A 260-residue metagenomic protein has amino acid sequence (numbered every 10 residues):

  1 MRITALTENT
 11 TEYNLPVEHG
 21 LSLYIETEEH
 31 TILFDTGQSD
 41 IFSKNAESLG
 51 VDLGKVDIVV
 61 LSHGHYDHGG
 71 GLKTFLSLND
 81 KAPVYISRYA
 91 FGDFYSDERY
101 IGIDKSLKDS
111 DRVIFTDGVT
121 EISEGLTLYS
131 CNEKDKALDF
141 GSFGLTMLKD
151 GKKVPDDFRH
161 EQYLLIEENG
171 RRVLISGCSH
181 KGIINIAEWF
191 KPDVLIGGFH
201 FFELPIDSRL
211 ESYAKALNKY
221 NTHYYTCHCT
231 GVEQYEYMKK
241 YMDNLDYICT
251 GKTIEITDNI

Functional and structural regions predicted by a protein language model:
M1-S48, D157, E161-S176, V194: Conserved beta-strand hairpin/beta-sheet module of binuclear metal-dependent hydrolase folds, prominently
E8-T10, T36-S39, G64, Y89-A90 (+5 more regions): Active-site metal-binding loops of divalent metal-dependent hydrolases
T10-N14, K152-V154, F201-P205: Short, small-residue-enriched loops and turns at beta-alpha junctions that line or gate enzyme active sites
L15-P16, H30-I58, T74, F140-G151 (+1 more regions): Pre-active-site segment of Zn-dependent metallo-hydrolases
I41-F91, K191-L195: Active-site metal-binding motif and surrounding structural segment of the metallo-beta-lactamase
H65-H68, D157-Y163, E167-G251: Cap/insert and terminal regions of metallo-dependent hydrolase folds
Y89-D111: Active-site neighborhood of divalent metal-dependent phosphoester bond hydrolases
G118-N169: Active-site-proximal loop/helix segment associated with metal-binding centers of metalloenzymes
